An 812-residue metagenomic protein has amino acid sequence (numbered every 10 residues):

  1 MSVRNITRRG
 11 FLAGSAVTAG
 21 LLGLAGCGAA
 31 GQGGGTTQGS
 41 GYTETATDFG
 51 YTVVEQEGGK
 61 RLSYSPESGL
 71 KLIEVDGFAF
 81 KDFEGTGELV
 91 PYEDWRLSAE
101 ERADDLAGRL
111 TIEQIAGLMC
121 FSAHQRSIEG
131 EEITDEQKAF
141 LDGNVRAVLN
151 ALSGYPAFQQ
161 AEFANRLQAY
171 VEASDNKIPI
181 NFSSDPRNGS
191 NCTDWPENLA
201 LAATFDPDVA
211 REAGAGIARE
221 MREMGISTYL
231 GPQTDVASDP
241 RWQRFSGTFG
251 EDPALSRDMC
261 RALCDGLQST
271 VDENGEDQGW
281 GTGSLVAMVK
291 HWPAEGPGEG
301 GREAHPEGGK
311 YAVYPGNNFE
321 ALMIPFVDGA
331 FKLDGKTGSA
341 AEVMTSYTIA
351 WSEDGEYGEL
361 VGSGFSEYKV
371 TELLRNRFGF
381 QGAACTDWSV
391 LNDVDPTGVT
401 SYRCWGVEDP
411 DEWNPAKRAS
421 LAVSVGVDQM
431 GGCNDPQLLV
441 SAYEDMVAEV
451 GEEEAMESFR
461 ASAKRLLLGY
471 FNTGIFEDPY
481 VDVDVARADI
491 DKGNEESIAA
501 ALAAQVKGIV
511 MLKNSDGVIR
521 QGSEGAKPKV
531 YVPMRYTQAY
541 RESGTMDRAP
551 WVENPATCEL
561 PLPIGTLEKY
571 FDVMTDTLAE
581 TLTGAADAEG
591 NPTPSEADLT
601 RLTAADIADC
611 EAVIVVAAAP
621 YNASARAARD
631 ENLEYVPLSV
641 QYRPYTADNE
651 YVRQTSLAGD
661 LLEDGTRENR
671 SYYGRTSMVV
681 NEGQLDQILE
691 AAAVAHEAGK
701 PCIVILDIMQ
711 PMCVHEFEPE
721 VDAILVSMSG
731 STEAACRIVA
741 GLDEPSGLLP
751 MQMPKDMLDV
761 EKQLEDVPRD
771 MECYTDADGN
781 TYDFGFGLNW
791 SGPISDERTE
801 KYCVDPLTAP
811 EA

Functional and structural regions predicted by a protein language model:
M1-I6, G14-A25: N-terminal secretory signal peptides
A13-G14, E295: Intrinsically disordered, low-complexity segments enriched in polar/charged small residues
C27-A812: Glycoside hydrolase catalytic-domain context in secreted enzymes
